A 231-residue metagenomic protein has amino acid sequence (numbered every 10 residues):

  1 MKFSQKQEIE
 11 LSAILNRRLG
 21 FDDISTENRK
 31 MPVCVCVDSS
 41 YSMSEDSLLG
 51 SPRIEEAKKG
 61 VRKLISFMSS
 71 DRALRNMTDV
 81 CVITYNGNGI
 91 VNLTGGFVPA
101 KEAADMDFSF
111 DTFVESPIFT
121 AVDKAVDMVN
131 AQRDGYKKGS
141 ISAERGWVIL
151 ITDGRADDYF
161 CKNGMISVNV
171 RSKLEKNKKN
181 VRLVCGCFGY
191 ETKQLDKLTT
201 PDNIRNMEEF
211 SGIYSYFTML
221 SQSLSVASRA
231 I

Functional and structural regions predicted by a protein language model:
M1-C34, S40-G50, R133-K138: Acidic, polar low-complexity linker/tail segments
V35-S40, A57, V82-Y85, A125 (+1 more regions): DG-centered beta-turn motif at the end of beta-strands
Y41-M77, N163-G164: …and closely analogous acidic/polar surface helices at protein-protein or active-site interfaces in A-domain-like
R53-K58, V114-D123, C161-K162: Phosphate/oxyanion-binding active-site loops and adjacent basic polyanion-contact surfaces
N76-F108, T192-T200: Short beta-strand-loop
I90, A103-E144, V181-Q194, S215 (+1 more regions): Von Willebrand factor
G154-P201, M207: VWA/integrin I-like adhesion module and closely mimicked acidic/polar interface patches used
T199-I231: C-terminal helix of von Willebrand factor
